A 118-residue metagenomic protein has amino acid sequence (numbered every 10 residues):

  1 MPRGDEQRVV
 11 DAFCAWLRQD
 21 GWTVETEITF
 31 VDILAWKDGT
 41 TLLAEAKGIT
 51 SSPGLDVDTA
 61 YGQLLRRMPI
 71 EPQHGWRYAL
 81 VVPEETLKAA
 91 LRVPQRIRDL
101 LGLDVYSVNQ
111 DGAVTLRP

Functional and structural regions predicted by a protein language model:
M1, R8, Q19-W22, E85-A90 (+2 more regions): Nuclease-adjacent, charged terminal/linker segments that flank catalytic cores
M1-F30, W36-D38: Acidic-basic catalytic patches of nuclease active cores, encompassing PD-(D/E)XK and other metal-cofactor nuclease
I33-A35, G39-S51, R66-R67: Conserved catalytic cores of phosphodiester-cleaving nucleases, focusing on short active-site segments
T50-G62, K88-L91: Active-site-adjacent loop/helix micro-motif of nuclease/hydrolase catalytic cores
L55, Y61, V108-V114: Long, charge-dense
Y61-I70: Histidine-anchored nucleotide/phosphate-binding helix
P69-G102, Y106-Q110: Nucleic-acid nuclease catalytic cores
